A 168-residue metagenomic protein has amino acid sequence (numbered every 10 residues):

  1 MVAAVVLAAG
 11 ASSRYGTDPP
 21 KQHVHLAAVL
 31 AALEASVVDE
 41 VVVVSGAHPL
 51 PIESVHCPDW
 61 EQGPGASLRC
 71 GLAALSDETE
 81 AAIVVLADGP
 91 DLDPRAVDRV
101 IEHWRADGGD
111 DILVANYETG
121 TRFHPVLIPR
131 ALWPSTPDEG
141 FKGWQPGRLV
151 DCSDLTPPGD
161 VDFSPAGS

Functional and structural regions predicted by a protein language model:
M1-S45, V97-V100: N-terminal glycine-rich phosphate-binding loop and ensuing alpha1 helix
L7-A9, V44, V85-A87, A115-Y117 (+1 more regions): Short beta-strand segments
G10-S13, A47-H48, W60, A87-P90: Short glycine-rich anion-binding loops that position phosphate/pyrophosphate groups of nucleotides and phosphorylated
D39-A47, A115, T136: Short, hydrophobic beta-strand segments that form beta-sheet elements in well-ordered domains
P51-W60, R148: Active-site regions of enzymes building and remodeling cell-envelope glycoconjugates
E61-R130, P134-S135: Conserved beta-loop-beta/alpha segment of the NTase-like Rossmann-fold superfamily that binds/positions NTPs
W133-S168: Conserved alpha/beta core of the MobA/IspD/sugar-nucleotide pyrophosphorylase nucleotidyltransferase superfamily
